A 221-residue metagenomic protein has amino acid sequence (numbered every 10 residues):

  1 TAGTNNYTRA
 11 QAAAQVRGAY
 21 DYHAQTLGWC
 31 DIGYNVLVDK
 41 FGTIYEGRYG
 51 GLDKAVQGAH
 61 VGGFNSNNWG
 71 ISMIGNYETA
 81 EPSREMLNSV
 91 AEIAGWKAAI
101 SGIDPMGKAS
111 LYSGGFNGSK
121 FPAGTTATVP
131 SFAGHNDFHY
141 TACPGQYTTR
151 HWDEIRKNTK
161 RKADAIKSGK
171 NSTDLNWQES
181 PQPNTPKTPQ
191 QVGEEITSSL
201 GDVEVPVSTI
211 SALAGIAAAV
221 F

Functional and structural regions predicted by a protein language model:
T1, N6, A14, G33 (+2 more regions): Basic/polar, cationic surfaces and motifs that engage anionic cell-wall and phosphate/carboxylate ligands
T1-L27: Cell wall/extracellular polymer interaction/catalysis modules
C30: Carboxylate/His-rich catalytic cores and anion/metal-binding grooves
